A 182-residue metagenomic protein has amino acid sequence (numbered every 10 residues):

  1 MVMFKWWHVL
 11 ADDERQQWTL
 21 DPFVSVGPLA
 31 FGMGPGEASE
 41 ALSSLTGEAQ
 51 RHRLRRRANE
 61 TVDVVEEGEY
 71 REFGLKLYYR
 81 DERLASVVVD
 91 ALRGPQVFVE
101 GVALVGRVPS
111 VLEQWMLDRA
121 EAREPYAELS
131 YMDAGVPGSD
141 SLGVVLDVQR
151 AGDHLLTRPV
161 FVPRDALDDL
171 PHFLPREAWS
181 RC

Functional and structural regions predicted by a protein language model:
M1-C182: Short helix/turn-capping signatures at newly exposed starts of structured segments
